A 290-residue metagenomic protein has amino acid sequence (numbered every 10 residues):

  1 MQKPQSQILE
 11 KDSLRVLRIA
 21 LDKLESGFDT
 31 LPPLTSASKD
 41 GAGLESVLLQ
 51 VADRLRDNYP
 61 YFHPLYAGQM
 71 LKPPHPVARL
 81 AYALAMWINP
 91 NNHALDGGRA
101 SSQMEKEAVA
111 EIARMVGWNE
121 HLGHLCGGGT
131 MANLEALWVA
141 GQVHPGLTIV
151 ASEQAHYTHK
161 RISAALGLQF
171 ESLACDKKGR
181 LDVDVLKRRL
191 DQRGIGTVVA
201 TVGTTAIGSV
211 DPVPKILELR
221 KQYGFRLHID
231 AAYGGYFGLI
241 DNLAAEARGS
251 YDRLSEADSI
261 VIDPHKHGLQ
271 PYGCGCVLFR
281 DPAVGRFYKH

Functional and structural regions predicted by a protein language model:
M1-N119: N-terminal entrance/gating region of PLP-dependent enzymes' catalytic architecture
G97-S101, G123-T130, A151-E153, T201: Active-site nucleophile and cofactor-binding loops and adjacent substrate-binding regions of central metabolic enzymes
M104-A110, H121-P145, T158, I162: Conserved beta-loop-alpha segment that forms the PLP phosphate-binding cup at the N-terminus of a helix
E135-W138, K160-A165, G208-P212, F237-L243 (+1 more regions): Short acidic, glycine/serine/threonine-rich loops at helix termini
H144-R193: PLP-dependent aminotransferase-like
V183-H228: Active-site phosphate-binding strand-loop segment of PLP-dependent enzymes
L243-H290: Active-site C-terminal subdomain of aminotransferase-like
